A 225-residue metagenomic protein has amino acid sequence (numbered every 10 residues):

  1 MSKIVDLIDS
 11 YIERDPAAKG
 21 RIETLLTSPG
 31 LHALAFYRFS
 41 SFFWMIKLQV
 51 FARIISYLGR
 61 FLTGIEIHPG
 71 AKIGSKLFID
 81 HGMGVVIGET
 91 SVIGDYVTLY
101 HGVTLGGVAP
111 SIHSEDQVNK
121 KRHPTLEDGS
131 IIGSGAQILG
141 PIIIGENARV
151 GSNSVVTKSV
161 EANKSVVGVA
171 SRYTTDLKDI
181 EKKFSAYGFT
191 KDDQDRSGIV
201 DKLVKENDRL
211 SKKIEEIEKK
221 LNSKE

Functional and structural regions predicted by a protein language model:
M1-G59, T63, I180-E225: Terminal amphipathic alpha-helical/low-complexity segments used for targeting or macromolecular assembly
R60-T174: Structural signal for interior beta-strand "rungs" in well-ordered beta-sheet cores of soluble enzyme domains
N147, V156, S165-I199: Non-catalytic C-terminal accessory region of glycerolipid acyltransferases and related lyso-lipid remodeling enzymes
